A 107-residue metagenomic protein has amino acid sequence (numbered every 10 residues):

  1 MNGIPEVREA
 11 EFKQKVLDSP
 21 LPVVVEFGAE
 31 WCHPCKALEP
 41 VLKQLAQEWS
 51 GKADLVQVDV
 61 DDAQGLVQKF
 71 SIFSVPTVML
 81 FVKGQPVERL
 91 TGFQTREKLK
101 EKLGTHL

Functional and structural regions predicted by a protein language model:
G3, V25-G28, V56: Conserved Rossmann-like nucleotide-binding pocket used by diverse enzymes that bind dinucleotide cofactors
I4-V23, Q64: A short beta-strand-turn-helix
P20-L21, G28-W31, S74: Short pre-active-site segment immediately N-terminal to redox-active cysteine/selenocysteine motifs in thiol-based
P20-P22, A37-V58: Conserved helix-turn-beta segment immediately C-terminal to the redox Cys motif in thioredoxin-like folds
V24, L42, G65, P76-R89: A short, hydrophobic beta-strand/beta-hairpin element that forms part of a small beta-sheet core
F27-V41: Conserved redox-active cysteine motifs that mediate thiol-disulfide chemistry, especially di-cysteine Cys-X(1-2)-Cys
V60-L66: Structural microenvironment flanking redox-active thiols in thiol-disulfide oxidoreductases
L80-L107: Non-catalytic, surface beta->alpha helical segment in thiol-disulfide oxidoreductase systems
